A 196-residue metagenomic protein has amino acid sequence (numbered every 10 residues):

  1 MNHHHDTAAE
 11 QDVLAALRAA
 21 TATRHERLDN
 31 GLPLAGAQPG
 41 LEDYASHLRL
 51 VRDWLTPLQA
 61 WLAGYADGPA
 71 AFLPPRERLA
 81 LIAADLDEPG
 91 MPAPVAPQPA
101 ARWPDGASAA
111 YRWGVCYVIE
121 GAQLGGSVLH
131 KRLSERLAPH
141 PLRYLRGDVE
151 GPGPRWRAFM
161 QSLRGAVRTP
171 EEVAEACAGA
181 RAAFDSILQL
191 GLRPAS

Functional and structural regions predicted by a protein language model:
M1-S196: Metal- and O2-centered redox machinery and metal/ROS homeostasis
